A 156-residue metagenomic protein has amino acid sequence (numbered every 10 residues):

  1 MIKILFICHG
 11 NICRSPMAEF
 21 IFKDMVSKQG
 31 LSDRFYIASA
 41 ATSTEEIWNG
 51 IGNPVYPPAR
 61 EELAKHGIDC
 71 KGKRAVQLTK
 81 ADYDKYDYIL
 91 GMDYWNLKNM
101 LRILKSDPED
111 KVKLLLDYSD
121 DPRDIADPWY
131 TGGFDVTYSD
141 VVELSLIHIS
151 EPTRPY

Functional and structural regions predicted by a protein language model:
M1-D84: Conserved active-site segments centered on acidic
K23-S27, K105, R154: A general structural signal for alpha-helical elements within enzymatic catalytic domains
T42, D117-D120, R154: Residues that form or immediately flank small-molecule/cofactor binding pockets and catalytic motifs
E61, H66, V76-D135: Glycine/proline-rich loop-helix segments at beta-alpha junctions forming the active-site rim of enzyme cores
C70, N96-K98, Y156: Glycine-rich nucleotide phosphate-binding loop and flanking beta-alpha elements of Rossmann-like dinucleotide-binding
F134-L146: Short, amphipathic alpha-helical "lid/cap" segments that border enzyme active or binding sites
I147-Y156: Single conserved hydrophobic/aromatic residue that forms the stacking wall/gate of nucleotide- or nucleobase-binding
